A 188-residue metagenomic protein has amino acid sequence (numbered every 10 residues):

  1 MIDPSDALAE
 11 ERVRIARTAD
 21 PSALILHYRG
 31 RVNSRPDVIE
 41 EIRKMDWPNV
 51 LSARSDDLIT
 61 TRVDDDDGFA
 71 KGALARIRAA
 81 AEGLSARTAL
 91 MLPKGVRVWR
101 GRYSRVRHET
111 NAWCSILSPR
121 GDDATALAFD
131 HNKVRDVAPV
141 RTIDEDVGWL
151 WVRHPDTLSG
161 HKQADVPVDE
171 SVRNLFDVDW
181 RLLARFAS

Functional and structural regions predicted by a protein language model:
I2-R62: Active-site-proximal specificity loops/subdomain of glycosyltransferases
S5-A7, R31-N33, D66-G68, G95-R97 (+1 more regions): Short, solvent-exposed loop/turn segments at secondary-structure junctions
E11-R12, L74, R102-S104, K162-A164: Short aromatic-enriched loop/helix-cap "lid" or pocket-rim segments at secondary-structure transitions that line
L26, M91, V152: Residues in well-ordered beta-strands of folded domains
N33-A53, T61, G68-D144: Conserved catalytic core of nucleotide-sugar-dependent glycosyltransferases
S55-A75, H154-V166: Short flexible/disordered coil segments
H108-S188: C-terminal catalytic/acceptor-binding lobe
